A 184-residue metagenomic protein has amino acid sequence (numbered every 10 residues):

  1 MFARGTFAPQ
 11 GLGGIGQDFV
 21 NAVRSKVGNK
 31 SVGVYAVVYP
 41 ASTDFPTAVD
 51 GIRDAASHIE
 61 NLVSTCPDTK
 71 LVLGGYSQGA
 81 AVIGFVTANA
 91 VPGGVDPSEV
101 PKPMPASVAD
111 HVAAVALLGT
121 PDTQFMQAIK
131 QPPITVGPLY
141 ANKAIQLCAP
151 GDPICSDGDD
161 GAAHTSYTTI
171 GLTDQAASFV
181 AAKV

Functional and structural regions predicted by a protein language model:
M1-K70, L147-T173, A177, A182: Active-site catalytic motif of lipid deacylating hydrolases and related acyltransferases
I52-L139: Serine-dependent carboxylesterase/thioesterase catalytic core of lipase-like alpha/beta-hydrolase/SGNH enzymes
A106-K183: The alpha/beta-hydrolase serine catalytic core
